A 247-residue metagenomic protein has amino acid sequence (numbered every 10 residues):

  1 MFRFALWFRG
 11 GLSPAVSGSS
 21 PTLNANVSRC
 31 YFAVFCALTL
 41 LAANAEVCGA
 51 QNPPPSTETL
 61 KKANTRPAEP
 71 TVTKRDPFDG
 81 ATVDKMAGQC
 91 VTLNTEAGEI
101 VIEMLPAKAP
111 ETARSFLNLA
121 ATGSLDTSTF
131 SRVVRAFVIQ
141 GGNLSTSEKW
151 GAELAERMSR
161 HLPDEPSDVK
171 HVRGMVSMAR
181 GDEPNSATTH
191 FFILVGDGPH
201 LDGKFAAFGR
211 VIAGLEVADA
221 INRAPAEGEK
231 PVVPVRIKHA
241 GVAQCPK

Functional and structural regions predicted by a protein language model:
M1-N26, A33: Intrinsic, low-complexity polybasic segments
G18-S20, S28, L38, C48: Intrinsic low-complexity/disordered segments
L23, L40, E58-L60: N-terminal compositionally biased, intrinsically disordered segments and leader/signal-like regions
R29-C30, F191: Intrinsically disordered, low-complexity N-terminal regions enriched in serine/proline/glycine with scattered basic
Y31-A43: Bacterial N-terminal signal peptides
E46-K247: Cyclophilin-like peptidyl-prolyl cis-trans isomerases
